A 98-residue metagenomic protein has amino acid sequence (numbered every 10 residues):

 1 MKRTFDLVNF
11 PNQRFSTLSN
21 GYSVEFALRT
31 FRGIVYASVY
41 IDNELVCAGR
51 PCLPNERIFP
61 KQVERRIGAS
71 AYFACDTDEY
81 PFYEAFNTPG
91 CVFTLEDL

Functional and structural regions predicted by a protein language model:
M1-E25: Short, charged/polar N-terminal "headpieces" of proteins
N9, R57, T77: Solvent-exposed, flexible loop/coil residues
P11, S23, R32, N43-L45 (+1 more regions): Residues that cap or initiate secondary-structure elements
V24, V35-V39, T94: Broad hydrophobic/π-residue packing in well-ordered secondary structure
F31-F73: Acidic, aromatic-enriched beta-alpha/helix-loop junctions
A71-L98: C-terminal low-complexity, charged extensions that often adopt amphipathic alpha-helices
